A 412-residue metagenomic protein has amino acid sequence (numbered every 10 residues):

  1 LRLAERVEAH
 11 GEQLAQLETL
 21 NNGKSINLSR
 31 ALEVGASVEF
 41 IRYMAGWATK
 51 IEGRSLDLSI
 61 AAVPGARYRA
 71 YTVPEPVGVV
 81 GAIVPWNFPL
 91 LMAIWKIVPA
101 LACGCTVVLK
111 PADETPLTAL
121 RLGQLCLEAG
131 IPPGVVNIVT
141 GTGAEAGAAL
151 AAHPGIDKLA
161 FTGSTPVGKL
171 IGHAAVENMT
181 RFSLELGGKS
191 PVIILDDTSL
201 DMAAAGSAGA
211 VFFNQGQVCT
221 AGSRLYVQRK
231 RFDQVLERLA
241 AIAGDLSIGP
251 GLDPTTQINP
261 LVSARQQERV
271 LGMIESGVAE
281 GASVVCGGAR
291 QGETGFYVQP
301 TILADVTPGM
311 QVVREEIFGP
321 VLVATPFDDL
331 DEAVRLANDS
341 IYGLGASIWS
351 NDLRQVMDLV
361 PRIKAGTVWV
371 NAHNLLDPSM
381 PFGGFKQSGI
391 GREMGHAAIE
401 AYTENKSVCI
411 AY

Functional and structural regions predicted by a protein language model:
L1-E52: Glycine-rich loop-to-alpha-helix module at the N-terminal edge of alpha/beta enzyme cores
E5-E12, G23, G46, K50 (+10 more regions): Generic secondary-structure signature for well-ordered alpha-helical cores
L17-S25, L56-P64, D253-N259: Short linear capping/connector segments at secondary-structure termini
E18, I41, G104, V136 (+8 more regions): Residue-level signal for inorganic ion chemistry
E52-M202, F327: Rossmann-like NAD(P) dinucleotide-binding subdomain of oxidoreductase/dehydrogenase enzymes
T106-V108, V284, T367: A short hydrophobic/small-residue beta-strand
I156, I193, S247-I248, I274 (+3 more regions): Conserved C-terminal structural/oligomerization subdomain of aldehyde/semialdehyde dehydrogenase
P166-T307, L336, V370: ALDH superfamily catalytic-core signature
